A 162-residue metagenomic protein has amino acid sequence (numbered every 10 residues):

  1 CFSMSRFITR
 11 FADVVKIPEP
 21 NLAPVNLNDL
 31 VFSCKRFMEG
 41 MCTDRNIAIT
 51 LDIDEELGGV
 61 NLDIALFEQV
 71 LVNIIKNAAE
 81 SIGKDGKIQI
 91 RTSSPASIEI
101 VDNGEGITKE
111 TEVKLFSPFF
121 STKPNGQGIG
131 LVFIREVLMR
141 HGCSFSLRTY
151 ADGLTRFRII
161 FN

Functional and structural regions predicted by a protein language model:
I17-P20, G59-L62, T122: Conserved micro-motifs of the catalytic ATP-binding
N21-K35: A conserved beta-strand-to-alpha-helix junction within the catalytic ATP-binding
A23, T43, A48-G58, S93-P95: Conserved catalytic submotifs in the C-terminal HATPase_c
D85-S97: Short beta-strand/loop element within the Bergerat-fold HATPase_c
D102: Acidic ATP/Mg2+-coordinating residue in the GHKL
I107-F119: Short conserved segment of the HATPase_c
I134, L138-M139: Detector for a conserved hydrophobic position within an alpha-helical segment of the HATPase_c
G142-R148: Glycine-rich ATP-binding loops of the HATPase_c
